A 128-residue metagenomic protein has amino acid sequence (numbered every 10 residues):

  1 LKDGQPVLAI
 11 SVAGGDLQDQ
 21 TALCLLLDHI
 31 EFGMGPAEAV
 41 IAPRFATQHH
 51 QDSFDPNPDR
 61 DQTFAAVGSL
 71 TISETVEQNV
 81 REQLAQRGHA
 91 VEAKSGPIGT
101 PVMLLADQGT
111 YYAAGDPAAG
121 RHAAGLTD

Functional and structural regions predicted by a protein language model:
L1-K94: Proteins synthesized as precursors that undergo proteolytic processing into mature forms
Q78-D128: In a subset of proteins, long, contiguous C-terminal domains/tails are tracked
